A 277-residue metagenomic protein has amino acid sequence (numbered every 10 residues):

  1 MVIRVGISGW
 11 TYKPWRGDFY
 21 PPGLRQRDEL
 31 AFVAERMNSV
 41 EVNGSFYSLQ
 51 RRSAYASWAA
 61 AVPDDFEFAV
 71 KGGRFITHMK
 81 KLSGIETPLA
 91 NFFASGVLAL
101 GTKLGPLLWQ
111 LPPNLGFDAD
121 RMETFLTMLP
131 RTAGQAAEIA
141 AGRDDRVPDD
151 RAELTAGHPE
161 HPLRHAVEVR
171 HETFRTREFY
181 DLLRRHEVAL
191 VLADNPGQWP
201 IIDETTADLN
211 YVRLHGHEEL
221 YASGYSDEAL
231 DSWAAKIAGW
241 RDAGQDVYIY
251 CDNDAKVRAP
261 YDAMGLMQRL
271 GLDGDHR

Functional and structural regions predicted by a protein language model:
M1-R277: Residues lining hydrophobic/aromatic ligand-binding pockets adjacent to catalytic sites
